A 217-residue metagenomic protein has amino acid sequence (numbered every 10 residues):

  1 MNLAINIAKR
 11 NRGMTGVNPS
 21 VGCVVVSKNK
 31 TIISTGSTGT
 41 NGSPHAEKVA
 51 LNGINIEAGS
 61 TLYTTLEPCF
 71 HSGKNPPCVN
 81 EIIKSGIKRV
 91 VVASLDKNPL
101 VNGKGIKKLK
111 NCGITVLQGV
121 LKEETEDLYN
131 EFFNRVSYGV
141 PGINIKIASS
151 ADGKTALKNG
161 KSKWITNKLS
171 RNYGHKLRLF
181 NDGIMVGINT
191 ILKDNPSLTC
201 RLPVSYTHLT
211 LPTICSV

Functional and structural regions predicted by a protein language model:
M1-T15: Short, basic/aromatic recognition patches
A4, G22, C69, L109 (+2 more regions): Residue-level signal for inorganic ion chemistry
I7, I114-L209: N-terminal nucleotide/polyanion-binding subdomain common to many enzyme families
N18-S20, G142-I143: Short, small/polar residue-rich loop motifs at catalytic or cofactor-binding pockets
V21-S27, I147: Short beta-strand scaffold segments in enzyme catalytic cores
V25-E124, T190: Zn2+-dependent cytidine deaminase-like catalytic core
H208-V217: Single conserved hydrophobic/aromatic residue that forms the stacking wall/gate of nucleotide- or nucleobase-binding
